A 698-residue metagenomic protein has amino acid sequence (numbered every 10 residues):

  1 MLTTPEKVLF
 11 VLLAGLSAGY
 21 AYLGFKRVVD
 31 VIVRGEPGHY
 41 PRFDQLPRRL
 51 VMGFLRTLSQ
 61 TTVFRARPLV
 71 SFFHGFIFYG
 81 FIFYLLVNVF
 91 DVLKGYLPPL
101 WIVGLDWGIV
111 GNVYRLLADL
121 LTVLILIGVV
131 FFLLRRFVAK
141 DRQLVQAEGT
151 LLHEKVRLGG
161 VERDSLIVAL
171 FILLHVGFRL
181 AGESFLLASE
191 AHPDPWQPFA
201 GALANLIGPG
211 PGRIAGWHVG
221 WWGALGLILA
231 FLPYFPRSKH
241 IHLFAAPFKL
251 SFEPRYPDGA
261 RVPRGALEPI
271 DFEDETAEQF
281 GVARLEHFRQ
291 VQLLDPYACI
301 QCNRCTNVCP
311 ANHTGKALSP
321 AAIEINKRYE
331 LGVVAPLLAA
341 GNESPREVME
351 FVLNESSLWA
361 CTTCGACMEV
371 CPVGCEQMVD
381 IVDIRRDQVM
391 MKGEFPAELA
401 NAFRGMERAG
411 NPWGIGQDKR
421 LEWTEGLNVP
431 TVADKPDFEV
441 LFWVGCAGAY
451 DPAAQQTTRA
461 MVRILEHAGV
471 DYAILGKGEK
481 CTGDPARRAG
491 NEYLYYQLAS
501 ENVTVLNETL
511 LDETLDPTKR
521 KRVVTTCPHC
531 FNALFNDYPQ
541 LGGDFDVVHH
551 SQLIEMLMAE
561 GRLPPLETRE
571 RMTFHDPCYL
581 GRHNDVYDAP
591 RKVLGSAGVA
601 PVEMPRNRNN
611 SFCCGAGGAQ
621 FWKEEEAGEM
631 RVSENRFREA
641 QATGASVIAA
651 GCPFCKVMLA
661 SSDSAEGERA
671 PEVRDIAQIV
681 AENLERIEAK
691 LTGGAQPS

Functional and structural regions predicted by a protein language model:
M1-V282, E330: Membrane-embedded alpha-helical bundles of multi-pass integral membrane proteins
L2-V138, H287-P296, L318, A322-E324 (+4 more regions): Iron-sulfur-cluster electron-transfer modules
R136-A139, E183, L232, A246-E253 (+10 more regions): Short, well-ordered loop/turn and helix-capping segments at boundaries between secondary-structure elements and domains
L203-P211, A260-F272, A277, Q377-S698: Iron-sulfur cluster-binding electron-transfer modules in prokaryotic oxidoreductases
G216, L232-C361, A409: Ferredoxin-type iron-sulfur electron-transfer modules and their immediate structural context
C302-C305, C367, A616-K623: Cysteine-cluster motifs in flexible loop/terminal segments that predominantly coordinate metals
C309, C371, L659: Cysteine-centered loop/knuckle micro-motif
